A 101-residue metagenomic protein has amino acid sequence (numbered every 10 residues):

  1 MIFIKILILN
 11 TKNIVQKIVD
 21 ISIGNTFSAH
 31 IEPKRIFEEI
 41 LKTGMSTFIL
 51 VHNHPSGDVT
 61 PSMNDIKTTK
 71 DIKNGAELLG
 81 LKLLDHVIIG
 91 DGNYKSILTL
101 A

Functional and structural regions predicted by a protein language model:
M1-Q16: Long amphipathic N-terminal alpha/beta scaffold segment
I8-K12, S22-A101: Active-site-proximal loop/helix of nucleotide/amide-processing enzymes and allied scaffolds
